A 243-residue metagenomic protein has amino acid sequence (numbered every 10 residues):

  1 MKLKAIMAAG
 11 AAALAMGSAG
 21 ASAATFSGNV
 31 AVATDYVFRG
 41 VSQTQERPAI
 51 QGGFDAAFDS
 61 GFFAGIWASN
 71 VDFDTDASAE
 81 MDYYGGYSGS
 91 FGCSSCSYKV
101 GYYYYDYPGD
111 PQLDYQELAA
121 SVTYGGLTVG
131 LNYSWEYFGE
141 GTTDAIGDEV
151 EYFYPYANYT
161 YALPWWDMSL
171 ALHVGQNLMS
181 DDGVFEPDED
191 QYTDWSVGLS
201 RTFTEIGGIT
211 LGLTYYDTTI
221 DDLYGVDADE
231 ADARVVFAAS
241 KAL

Functional and structural regions predicted by a protein language model:
K2-A9, A13-L243: Outer-membrane beta-barrel proteins
